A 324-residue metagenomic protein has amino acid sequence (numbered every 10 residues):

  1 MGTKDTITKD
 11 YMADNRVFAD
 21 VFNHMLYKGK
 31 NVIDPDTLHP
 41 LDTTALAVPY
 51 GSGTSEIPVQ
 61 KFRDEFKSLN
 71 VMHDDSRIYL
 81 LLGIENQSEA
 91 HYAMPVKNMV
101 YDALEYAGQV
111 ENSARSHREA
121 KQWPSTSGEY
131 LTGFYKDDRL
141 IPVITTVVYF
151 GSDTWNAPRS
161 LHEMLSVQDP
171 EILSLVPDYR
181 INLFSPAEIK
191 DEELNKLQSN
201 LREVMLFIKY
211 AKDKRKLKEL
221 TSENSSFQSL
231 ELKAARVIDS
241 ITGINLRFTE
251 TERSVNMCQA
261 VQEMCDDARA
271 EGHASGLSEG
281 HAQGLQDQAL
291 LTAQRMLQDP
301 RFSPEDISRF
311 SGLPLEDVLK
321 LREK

Functional and structural regions predicted by a protein language model:
M1-K324: Elongated, amphipathic alpha-helical interaction scaffolds
